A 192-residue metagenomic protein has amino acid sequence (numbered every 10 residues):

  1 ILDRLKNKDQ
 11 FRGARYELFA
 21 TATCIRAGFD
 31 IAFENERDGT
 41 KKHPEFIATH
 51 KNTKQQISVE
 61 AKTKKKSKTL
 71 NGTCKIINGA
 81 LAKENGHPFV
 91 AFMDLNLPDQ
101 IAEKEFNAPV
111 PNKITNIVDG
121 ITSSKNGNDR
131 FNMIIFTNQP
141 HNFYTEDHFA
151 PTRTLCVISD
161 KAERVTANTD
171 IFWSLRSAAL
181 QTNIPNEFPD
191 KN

Functional and structural regions predicted by a protein language model:
I1-A27, K62-N192: Charged, structured surface patches that assemble and position nucleic-acid processing machinery
C24, E45-H50, Q55-K65: Conserved catalytic cores of phosphodiester-cleaving nucleases, focusing on short active-site segments
R26-T49: A short acidic/basic microdomain associated with nuclease active sites
E36-G39, K51, K62-K64, N96: An acidic- and aromatic-residue-enriched active-site/binding cleft used to recognize and process polar
K42, K54, N85-H87: Residue-level preference for short coil/turn positions at secondary-structure junctions
